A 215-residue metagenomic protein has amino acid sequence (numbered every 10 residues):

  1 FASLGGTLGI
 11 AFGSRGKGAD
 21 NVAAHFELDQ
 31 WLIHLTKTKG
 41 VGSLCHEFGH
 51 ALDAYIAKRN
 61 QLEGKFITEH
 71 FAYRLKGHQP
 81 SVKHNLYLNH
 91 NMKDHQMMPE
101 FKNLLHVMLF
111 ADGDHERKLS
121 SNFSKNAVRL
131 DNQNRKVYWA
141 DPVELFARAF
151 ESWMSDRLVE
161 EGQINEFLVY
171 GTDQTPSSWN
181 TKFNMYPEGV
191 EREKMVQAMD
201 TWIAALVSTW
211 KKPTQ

Functional and structural regions predicted by a protein language model:
F1-Q215: Active-site-flanking segments in enzyme catalytic domains
